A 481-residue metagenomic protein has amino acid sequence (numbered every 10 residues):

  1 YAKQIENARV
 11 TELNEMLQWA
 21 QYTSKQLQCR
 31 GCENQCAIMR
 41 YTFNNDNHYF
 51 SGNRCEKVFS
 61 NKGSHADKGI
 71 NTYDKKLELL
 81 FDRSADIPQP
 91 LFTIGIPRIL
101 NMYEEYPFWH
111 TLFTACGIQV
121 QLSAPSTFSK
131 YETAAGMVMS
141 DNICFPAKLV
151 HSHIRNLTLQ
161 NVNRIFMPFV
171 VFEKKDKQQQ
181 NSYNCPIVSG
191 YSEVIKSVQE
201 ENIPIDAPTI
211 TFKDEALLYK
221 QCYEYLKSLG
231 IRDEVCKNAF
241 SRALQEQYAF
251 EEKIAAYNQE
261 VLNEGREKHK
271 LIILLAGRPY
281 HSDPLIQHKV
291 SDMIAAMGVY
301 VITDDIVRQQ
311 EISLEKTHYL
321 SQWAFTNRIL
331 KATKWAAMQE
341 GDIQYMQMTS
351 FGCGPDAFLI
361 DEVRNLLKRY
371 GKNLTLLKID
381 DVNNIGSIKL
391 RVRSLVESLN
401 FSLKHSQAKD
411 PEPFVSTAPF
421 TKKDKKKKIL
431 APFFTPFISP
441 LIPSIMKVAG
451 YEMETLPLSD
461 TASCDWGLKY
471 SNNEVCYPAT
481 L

Functional and structural regions predicted by a protein language model:
Y1-L481: An N-terminal assembly and electron-transfer interface module characteristic of large anaerobic redox and radical
